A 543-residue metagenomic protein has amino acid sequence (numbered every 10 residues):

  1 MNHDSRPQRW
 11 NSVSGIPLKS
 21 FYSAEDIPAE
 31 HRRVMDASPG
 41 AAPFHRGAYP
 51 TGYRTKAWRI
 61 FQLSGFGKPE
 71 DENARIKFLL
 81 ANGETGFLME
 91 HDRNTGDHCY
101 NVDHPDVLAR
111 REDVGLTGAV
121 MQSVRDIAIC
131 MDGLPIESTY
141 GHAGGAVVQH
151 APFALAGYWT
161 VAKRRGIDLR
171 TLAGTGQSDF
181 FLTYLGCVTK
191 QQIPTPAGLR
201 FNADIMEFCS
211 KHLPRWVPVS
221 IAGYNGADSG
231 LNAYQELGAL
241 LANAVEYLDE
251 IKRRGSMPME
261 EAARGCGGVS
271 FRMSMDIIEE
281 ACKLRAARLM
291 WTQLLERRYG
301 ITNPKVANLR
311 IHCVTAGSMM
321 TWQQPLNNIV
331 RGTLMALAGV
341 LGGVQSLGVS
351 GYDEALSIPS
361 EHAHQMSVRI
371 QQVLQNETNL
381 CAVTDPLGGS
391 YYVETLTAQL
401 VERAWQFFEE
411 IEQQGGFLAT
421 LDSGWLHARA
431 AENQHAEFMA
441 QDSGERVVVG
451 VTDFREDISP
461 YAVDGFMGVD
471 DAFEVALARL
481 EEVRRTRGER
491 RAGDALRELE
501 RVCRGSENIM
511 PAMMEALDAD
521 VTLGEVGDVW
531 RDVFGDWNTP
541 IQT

Functional and structural regions predicted by a protein language model:
M1-E280, R298, K305-H312, V340 (+4 more regions): Catalytic alpha/beta active-site cores
H3-A29, A37-S38, A42-F44, E361 (+2 more regions): Flexible, glycine-rich loop/tail regions that form catalytic "lids" or insertion modules at the edges of active sites
E72-R75, S123-C130, A154-Y158, G198-I205 (+16 more regions): General structural feature for long, well-ordered alpha-helical segments within catalytic domains of soluble enzymes
T85, D132-I136, T160-D168, A203-R215 (+15 more regions): Generic secondary-structure signature for well-ordered alpha-helical cores
H104, P152-A156, T183-C187, G230-Y234 (+10 more regions): Short alpha-helical interface elements
D113-L116, G144, G230, I277 (+5 more regions): Residues at structural and domain junctions
P135-T139, D168-R170, D179, P194 (+14 more regions): Poly-acidic low-complexity segments
A222, L240-Y247, G268-G450: Active-site capping/gating regions of soluble enzymes
